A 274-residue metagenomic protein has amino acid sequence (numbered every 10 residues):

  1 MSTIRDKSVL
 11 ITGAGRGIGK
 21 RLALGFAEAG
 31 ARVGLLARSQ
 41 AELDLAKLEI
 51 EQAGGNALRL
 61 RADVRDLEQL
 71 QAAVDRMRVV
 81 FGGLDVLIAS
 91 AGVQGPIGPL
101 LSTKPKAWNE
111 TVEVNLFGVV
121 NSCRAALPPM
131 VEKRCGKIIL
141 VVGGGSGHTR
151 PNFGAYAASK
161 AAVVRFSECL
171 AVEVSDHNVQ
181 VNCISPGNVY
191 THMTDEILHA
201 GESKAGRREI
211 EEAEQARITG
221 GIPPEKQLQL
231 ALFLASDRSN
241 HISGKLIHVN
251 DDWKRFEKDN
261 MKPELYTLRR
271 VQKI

Functional and structural regions predicted by a protein language model:
S8, G13-G17: Conserved glycine-rich cofactor-binding loop
A29-L45: Conserved glycine-rich Rossmann-like NAD(P)H-binding loop of the short-chain dehydrogenase/reductase
A41, R61-A72, P105: The beta1-alpha1 cofactor-binding region of Rossmann-like NAD(H)/NADP(H)-dependent oxidoreductases
Q71, Q94-N109, E132, N152-A155: Conserved mid-core segment of classical short-chain dehydrogenase/reductases
L101-V120, C135, I139, V163: Catalytic Tyr-X3-Lys loop
C123-R124, E168: A short, exposed helix-loop element centered on a Lys and neighboring polar residues
K137-A162, S167-D176, N188-Y190: Catalytic loop of short-chain dehydrogenase/reductase
C183, K204-I274: C-terminal helical subdomain
